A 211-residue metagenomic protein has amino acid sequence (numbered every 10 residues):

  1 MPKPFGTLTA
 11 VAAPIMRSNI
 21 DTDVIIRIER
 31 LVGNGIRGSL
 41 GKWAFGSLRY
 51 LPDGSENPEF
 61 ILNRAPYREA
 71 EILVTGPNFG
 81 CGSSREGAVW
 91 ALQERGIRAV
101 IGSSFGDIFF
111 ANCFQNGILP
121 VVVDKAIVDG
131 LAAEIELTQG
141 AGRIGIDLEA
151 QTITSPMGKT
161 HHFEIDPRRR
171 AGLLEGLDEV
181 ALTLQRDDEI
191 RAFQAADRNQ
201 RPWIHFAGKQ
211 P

Functional and structural regions predicted by a protein language model:
M1-P211: Fe-S-dependent hydro-lyases/dehydratases of central metabolism
